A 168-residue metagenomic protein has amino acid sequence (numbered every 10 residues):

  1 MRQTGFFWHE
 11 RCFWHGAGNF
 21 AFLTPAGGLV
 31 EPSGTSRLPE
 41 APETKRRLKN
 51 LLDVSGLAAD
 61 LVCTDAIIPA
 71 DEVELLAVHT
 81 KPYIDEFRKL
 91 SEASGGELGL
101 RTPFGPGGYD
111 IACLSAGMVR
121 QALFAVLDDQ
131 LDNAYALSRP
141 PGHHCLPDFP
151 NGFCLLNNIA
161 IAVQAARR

Functional and structural regions predicted by a protein language model:
M1-R168: HDAC/HDAC-like amidohydrolase catalytic core signature
